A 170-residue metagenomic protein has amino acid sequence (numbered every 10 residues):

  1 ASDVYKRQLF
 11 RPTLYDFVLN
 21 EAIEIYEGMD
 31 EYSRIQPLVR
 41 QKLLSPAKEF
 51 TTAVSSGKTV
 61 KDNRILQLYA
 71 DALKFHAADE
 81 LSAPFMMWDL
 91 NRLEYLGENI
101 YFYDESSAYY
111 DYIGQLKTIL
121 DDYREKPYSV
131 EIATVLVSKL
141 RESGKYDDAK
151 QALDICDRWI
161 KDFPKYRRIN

Functional and structural regions predicted by a protein language model:
A1-Y5: Short, small-residue-biased leader/transition segments that mark boundaries at the very start of proteins
R7-V54, E80-E98, S129-K139: Amphipathic alpha-helical repeat scaffolds of TPR domains
L9-F10, L14, K61-R64, E80 (+6 more regions): Structural signature of alpha-solenoid helical repeat junctions
M29, E98-F102, R141-D147, N170: Alpha-helical linker/edge segments of TPR/alpha-solenoid repeat scaffolds and analogous pre-/post-domain helices
A53-V60, A77-E80, Y101-S107: Catalytic cores of extracellular degradative/oxidative enzymes
T59-A70, Y103-Q115, Y146-L153: Helix-turn-helix repeat elements of alpha-solenoid scaffolds
L73-L81, L116-K126, D157-K165: Solenoid-like repeat scaffolds
E80, E142-S143, A149-N170: Long amphipathic alpha-helical scaffold segments
